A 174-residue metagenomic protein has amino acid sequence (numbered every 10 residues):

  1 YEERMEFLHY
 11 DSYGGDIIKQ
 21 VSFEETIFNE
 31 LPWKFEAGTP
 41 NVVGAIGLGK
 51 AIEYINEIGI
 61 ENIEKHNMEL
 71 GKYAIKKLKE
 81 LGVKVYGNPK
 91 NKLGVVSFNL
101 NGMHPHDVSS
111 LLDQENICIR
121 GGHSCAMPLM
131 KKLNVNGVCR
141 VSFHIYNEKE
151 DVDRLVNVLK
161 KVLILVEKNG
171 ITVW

Functional and structural regions predicted by a protein language model:
Y1-W174: Pyridoxal 5′-phosphate
